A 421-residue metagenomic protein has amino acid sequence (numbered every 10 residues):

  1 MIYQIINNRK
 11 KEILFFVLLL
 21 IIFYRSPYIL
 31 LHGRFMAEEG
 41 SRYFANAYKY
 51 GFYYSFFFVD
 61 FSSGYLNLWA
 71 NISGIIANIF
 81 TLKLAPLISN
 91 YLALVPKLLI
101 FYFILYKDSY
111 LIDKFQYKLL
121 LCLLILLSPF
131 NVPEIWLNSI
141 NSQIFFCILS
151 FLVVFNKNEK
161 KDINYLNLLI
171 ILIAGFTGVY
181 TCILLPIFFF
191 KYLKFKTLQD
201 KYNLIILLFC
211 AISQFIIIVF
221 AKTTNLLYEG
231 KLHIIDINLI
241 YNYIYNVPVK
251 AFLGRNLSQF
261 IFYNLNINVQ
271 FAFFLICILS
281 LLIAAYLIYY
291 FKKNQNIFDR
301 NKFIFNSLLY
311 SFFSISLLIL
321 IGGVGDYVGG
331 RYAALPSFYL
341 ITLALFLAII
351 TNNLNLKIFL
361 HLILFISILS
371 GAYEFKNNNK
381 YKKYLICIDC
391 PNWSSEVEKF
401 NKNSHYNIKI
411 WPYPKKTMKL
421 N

Functional and structural regions predicted by a protein language model:
I2-L127, K161-D162, F190-K191, N203-L204 (+4 more regions): Intrinsically disordered, polar/acidic, low-complexity terminal segments
Y24, F80, L127, S142 (+1 more regions): Transmembrane helix irregularities
P96, F103-K107, F115-N158, F176-T177 (+1 more regions): Membrane-interface micro-motifs in multi-pass membrane enzymes
L123-F130, G175-F176, F209-V219, Y310-I321 (+1 more regions): Aromatic-anchored segments of alpha-helical transmembrane domains
L152, N164-F190: Membrane-interface alpha helices of multi-pass inner-membrane proteins
V153-K157, L184-Y192, L282-L287, S337-N353: Transmembrane alpha-helices and membrane-interface helical segments of multi-pass integral membrane enzymes
I183-F209: Perimembrane helix-loop-helix junctions
F291-G325: Acidic, Mg2+-coordinating catalytic modules of nucleic-acid enzymes
